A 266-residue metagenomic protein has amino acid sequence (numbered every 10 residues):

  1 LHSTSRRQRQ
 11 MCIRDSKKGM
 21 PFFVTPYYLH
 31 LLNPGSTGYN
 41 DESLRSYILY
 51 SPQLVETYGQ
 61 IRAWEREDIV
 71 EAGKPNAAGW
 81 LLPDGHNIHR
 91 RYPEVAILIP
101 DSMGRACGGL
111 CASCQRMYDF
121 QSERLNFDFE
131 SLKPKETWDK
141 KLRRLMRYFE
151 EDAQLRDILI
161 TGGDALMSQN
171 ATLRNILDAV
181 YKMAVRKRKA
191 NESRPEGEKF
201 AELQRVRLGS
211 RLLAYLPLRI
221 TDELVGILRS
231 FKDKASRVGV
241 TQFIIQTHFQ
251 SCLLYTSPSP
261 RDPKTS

Functional and structural regions predicted by a protein language model:
L1, K18-F23, L44, G59-R62: Long, compositionally biased, glycine/small-hydrophobic-enriched stretches that function as flexible linkers, tethers
H2-R9, I13, Y255-S266: Single conserved hydrophobic/aromatic residue that forms the stacking wall/gate of nucleotide- or nucleobase-binding
D15-S16, C252: Low-complexity basic/metal-binding stretches
P21-P34: Short, hydrophobic/amphipathic alpha-helical patches that form generic packing surfaces within helical domains
L31-I99: N-terminal [4Fe-4S]-dependent radical SAM core
D84-I88, I99-M103, L145-Y148, P195: Catalytic micro-motifs at enzyme active sites that drive phosphoryl/nucleotidyl and oxygen chemistry
A106-M117: Local cysteine-cluster metal-coordination motifs and their immediate loop/turn environment, predominantly Fe-S cluster
Q115-L145, E150-E223, K232-L254: Core AdoMet radical
